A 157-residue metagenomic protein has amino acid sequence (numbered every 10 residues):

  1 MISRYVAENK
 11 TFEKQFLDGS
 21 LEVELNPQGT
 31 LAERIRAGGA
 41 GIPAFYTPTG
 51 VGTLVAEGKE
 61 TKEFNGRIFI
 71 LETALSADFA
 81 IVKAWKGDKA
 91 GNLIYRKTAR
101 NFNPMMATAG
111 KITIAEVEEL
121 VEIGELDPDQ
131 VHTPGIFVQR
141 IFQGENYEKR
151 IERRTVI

Functional and structural regions predicted by a protein language model:
M1-I157: Conserved alpha/beta enzyme-core scaffold
